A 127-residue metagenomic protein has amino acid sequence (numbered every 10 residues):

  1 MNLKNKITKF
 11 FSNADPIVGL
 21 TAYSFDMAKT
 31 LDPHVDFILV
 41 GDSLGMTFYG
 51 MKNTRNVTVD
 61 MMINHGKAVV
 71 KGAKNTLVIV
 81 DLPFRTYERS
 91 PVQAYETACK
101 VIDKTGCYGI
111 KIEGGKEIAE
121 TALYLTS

Functional and structural regions predicted by a protein language model:
M1-T21, F25, T30: N-terminal amphipathic alpha-helix/helix-capping segment at the start of soluble metabolic enzymes
G19-T21, L39, K111: Structured core elements
M27, E120-T121: Short acidic active-site motifs
M27-T30, H34-F37, M51-G115, T126: Active-site beta->alpha loop and helix N-cap motifs at the rims of alpha/beta catalytic domains
F37-L44: Short hydrophobic/aromatic-enriched beta-strand-loop microsegments
M46-G50: Gly-rich Lys/Arg/Thr-decorated short loops/hinges at beta-loop-alpha junctions or inter-strand turns that position
T121-S127: Internal, conserved structured core segments that host functional sites
